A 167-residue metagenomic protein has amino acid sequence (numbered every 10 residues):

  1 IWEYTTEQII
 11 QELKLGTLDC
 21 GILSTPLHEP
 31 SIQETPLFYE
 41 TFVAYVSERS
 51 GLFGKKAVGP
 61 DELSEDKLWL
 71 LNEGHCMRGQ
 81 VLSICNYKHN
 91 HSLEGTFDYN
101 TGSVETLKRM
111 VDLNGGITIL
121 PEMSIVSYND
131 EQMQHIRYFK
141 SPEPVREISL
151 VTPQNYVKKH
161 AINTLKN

Functional and structural regions predicted by a protein language model:
I1, K88-D98, M133-H135: A local structural motif
I1-P30, N100-S103: Central regulatory/effector-binding core of bacterial HTH transcription factors
L13-L23, F42, T106, V111-T118 (+1 more regions): Alpha-to-beta junction loops
T25-P26, E48, G74, P121-S124 (+2 more regions): Short secondary-structure boundary segments
S31-W69, I162: Flexible hinge/capping segments at coil-to-helix
Q33-V43, T118, E122-I125, D130-E147: Short beta-strand->loop
K67-H89, K158-K166: Secondary-structure junction motif
L68, H135-N167: A late-sequence structural motif
